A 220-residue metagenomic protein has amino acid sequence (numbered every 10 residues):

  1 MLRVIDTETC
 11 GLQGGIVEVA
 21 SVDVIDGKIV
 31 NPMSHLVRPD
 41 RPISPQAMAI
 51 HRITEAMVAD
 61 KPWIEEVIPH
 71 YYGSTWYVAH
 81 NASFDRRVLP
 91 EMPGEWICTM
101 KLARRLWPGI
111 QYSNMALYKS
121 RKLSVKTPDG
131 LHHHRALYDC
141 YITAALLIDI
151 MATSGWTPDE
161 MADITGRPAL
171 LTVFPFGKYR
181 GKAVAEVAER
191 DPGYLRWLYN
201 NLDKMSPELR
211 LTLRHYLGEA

Functional and structural regions predicted by a protein language model:
M1-E95, T99-R104, P108-H134: Conserved non-catalytic scaffold segment of RNase H-like nuclease domains
K28-I29, V37-P42, M57, S83 (+6 more regions): Non-transmembrane, interaction-prone segments in cytosolic or luminal domains
I43, P69-G73, S124-V125, C140-A144 (+3 more regions): Charge-rich, low-complexity amphipathic helices in intrinsically disordered tails/linkers adjacent to domains
W76-V88, A116-F176, R180: Acidic, Mg2+-coordinating catalytic module of metal-dependent nucleases/exonucleases that use a two-metal-ion mechanism
T99, N114, C140-T143, D191 (+1 more regions): Short runs of predominantly hydrophobic/aromatic residues within well-ordered alpha helices that form helix-helix
I148-A220: Acidic two-metal-ion nuclease catalytic site recognized across multiple nuclease folds, prominently DnaQ/RNase D-T
